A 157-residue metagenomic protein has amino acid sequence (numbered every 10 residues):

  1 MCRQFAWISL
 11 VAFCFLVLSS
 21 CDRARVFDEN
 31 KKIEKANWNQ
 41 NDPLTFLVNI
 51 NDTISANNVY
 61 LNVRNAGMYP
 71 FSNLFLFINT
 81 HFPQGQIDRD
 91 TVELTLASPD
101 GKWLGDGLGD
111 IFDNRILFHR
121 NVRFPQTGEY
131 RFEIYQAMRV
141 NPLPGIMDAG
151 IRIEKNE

Functional and structural regions predicted by a protein language model:
M1-S9: Bacterial N-terminal signal peptides that target proteins for export
V17-S20: C-terminal motif of bacterial Sec signal peptides marking the signal peptidase cleavage site
D22-R25: Bacterial signal peptide processing site
E29-I50: Post-signal peptide N-terminal segment of mature Sec-exported envelope proteins
N57-G67, Y130-Q136: A short beta-strand element within beta-rich, extracytoplasmic domains of secreted/secretory-pathway proteins
A66-M68, D113-I116, N121-R123, Q136-I146: Short acidic/polar inter-strand loop motif in beta-rich domains
V92-R123: An anionic, turn-rich surface loop/hairpin at beta-sheet edges that serves as a generic interaction/coordination patch
Q126-V140, G145-N156: Internal, hydrophobic beta-strand segments that form the core of beta-sheet-rich folds
